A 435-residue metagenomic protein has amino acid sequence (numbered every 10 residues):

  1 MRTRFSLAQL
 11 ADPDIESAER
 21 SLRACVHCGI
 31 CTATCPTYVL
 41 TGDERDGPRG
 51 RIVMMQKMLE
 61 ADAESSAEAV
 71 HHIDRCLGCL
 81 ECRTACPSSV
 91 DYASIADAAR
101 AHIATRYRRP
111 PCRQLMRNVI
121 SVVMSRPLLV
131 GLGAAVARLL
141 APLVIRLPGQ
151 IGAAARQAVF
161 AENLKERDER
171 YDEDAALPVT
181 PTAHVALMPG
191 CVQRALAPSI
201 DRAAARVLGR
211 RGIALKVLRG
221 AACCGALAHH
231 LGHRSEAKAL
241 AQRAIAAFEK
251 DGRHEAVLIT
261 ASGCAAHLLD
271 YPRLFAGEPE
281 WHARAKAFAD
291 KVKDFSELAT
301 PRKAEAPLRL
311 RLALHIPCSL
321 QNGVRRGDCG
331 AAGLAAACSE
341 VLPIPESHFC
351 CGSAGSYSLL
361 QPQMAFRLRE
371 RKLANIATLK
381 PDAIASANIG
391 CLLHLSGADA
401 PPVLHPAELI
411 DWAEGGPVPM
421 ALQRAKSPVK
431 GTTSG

Functional and structural regions predicted by a protein language model:
M1-A11, Y38-H71, S89-N118, L404-I410: Non-heme iron-sulfur electron-transfer modules
M1-C31: Generic N-terminal leader/targeting and pre-domain segments
L10-L22, A63-I73, G209-G212, A336-V341: Short, intrinsically disordered, charge-biased short linear motifs at domain edges
D14, Y92-G435: Iron-sulfur cluster-binding electron-transfer modules in prokaryotic oxidoreductases
E19-Y38, S66, V70-V90, H348: Cysteine-centered iron-sulfur cluster-binding motifs in ferredoxin-type domains/subunits of redox enzymes
G29-A33, D43-P48, L215-V217: N-terminal glycine-rich anion-binding loops that anchor highly charged ligand groups
I30-A33, V53, H71, R138 (+1 more regions): Generic structural signal for well-ordered, non-membrane alpha-helices
E60, A85, G232: Short His/Asp/Glu-rich catalytic/ion-coordination signatures at enzyme active sites or charged loops
